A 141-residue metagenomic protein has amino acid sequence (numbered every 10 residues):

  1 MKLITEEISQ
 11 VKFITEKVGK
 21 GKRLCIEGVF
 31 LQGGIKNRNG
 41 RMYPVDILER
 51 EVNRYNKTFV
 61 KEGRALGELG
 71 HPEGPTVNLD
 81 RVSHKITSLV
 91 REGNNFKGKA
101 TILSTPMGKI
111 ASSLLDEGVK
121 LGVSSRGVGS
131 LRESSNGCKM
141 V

Functional and structural regions predicted by a protein language model:
M1-E62: Polar/acidic, low-complexity leader/linker segments enriched in S/T/G and N/D
M1-E7, L69-V82: Short, solvent-exposed secondary-structure boundary motifs
K17, C25-G28, L66-E68, K85-V141: Residue microenvironments linked to proteolytic maturation and disulfide-stabilized extracellular modules
I35, E73-P75, S104-P106: Short, charged/polar surface micro-motifs in flexible loops or helix N-caps
R38-G40, P75-R81, S134-S135: Short, solvent-exposed polar/charged micro-motifs at secondary-structure junctions
R50-N53, G70-E73, F96-G98: Short secondary-structure boundary micro-motifs
V60-V77, V123: Short conserved beta-strand and strand-loop elements enriched in small hydrophobics with frequent Asp/Gly
